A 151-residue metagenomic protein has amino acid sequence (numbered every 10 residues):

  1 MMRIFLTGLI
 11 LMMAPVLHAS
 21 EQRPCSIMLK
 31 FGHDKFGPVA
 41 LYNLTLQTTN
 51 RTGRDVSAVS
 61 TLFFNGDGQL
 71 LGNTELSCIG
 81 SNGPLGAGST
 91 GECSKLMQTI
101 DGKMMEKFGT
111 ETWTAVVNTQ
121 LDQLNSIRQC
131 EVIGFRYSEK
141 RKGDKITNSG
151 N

Functional and structural regions predicted by a protein language model:
I4-A14: Sec-dependent N-terminal signal peptides
A19-L41: Low-complexity, acidic Ser/Thr/Pro/Gly-rich terminal tails and inter-domain linkers that flank the onset of structured
P24-S26, S77-I79, E92-L96, R128-I133: Sequence contexts marking disulfide-bonded cysteines in secreted/extracellular proteins
Y42-L44, A58-V59, C93: Hydrophobic residues positioned within well-ordered beta-strands of beta-sheet architectures
L46-T52: Asparagine-centered strand-capping/turn motif at beta-strand->loop junctions
G53-G72: Short acidic, flexible loop segments centered on an aromatic residue
G68-F108, T112: Intrinsically disordered, low-complexity Pro/Gly/Ser/Thr-rich segments with frequent PxxP/GP/PP motifs and embedded
L96-N151: Terminal connector regions
